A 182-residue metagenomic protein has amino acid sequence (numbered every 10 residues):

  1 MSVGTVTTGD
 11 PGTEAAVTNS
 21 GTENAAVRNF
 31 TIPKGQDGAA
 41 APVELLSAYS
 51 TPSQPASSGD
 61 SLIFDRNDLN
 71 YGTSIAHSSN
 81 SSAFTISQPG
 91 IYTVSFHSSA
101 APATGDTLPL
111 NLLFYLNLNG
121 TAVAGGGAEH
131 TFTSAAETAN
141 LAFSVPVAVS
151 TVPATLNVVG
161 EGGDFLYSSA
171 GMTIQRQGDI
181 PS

Functional and structural regions predicted by a protein language model:
M1-S53, P181: Collagen/collagen-like triple-helix sequence repeat recognition
A39-S182: Extracellular jelly-roll beta-sandwich "head" domains, especially the C-terminal globular C1q domain
